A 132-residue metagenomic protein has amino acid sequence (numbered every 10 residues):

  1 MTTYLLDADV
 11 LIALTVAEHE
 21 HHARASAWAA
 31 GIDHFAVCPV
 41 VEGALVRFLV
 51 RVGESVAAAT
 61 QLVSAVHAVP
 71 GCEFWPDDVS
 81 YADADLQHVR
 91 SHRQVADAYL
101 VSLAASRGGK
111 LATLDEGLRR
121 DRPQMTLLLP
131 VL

Functional and structural regions predicted by a protein language model:
M1-V37, L49-Q61, L132: Short, well-structured N-terminal submotif of metal-dependent ribonuclease cores
V10, V41, S80, G117-L118: Alpha-helix capping/helix-boundary segments
H34, G71-E73, Q124-L127: Conserved beta-strand segments of alpha/beta enzyme cores
V69-E116: Active-site neighborhoods of divalent-metal-dependent phosphate/nucleic-acid chemistry enzymes
S106, K110-L132: Charged phosphate-binding loop/patch that engages nucleotide di/tri-phosphates or the phosphate backbone of nucleic
